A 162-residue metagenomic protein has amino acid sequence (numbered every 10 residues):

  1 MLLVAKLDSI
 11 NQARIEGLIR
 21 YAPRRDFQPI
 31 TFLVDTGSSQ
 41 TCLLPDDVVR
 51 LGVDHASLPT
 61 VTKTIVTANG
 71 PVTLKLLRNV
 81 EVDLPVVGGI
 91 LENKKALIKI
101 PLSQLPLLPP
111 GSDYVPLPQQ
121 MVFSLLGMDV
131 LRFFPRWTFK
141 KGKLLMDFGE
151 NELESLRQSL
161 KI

Functional and structural regions predicted by a protein language model:
M1-I162: Pepsin/retropepsin-fold aspartyl endopeptidases
